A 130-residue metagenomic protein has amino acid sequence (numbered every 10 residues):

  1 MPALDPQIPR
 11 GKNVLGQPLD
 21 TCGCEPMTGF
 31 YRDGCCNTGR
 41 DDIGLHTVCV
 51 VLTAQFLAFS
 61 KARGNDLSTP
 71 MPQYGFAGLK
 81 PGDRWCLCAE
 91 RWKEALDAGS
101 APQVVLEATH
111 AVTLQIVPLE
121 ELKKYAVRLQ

Functional and structural regions predicted by a protein language model:
P2-Q55, R128: Extended boundary segments
V51-D66: Short, basic/aromatic beta-hairpin or loop at an interaction surface
S68-G75: Short alpha-helix capping/helix-loop boundary micro-motifs
W92-Q115: Short, compositionally biased
A111-Q130: Glycine- and charge-enriched low-complexity intrinsically disordered segments
